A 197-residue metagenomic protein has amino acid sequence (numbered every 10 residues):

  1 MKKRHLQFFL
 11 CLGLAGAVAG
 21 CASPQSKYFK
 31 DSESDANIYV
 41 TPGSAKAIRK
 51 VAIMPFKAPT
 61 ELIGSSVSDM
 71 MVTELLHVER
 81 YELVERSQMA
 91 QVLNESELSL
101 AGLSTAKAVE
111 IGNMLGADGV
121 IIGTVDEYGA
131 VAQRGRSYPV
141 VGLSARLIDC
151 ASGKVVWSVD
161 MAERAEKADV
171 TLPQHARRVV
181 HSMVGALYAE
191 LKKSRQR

Functional and structural regions predicted by a protein language model:
M1-A19: Sec-dependent bacterial lipoprotein signal peptides
C21-R49, S68, I111-L115, Y138 (+1 more regions): C-terminal/domain-edge helix-coil "capping" segments
A47-A117, T124, K154, S158 (+1 more regions): N-terminal segment of the mature soluble domain
P55-K57, D126-G129, A162-A165: Short, histidine-centered active-site or binding-site loop motifs used for metal coordination, general acid-base
I63-G64, R134-S137: Solvent-exposed, non-transmembrane alpha-helical starts
V92-L93, A130-R134: Extracytoplasmic/secreted cell-surface and envelope-processing proteins
